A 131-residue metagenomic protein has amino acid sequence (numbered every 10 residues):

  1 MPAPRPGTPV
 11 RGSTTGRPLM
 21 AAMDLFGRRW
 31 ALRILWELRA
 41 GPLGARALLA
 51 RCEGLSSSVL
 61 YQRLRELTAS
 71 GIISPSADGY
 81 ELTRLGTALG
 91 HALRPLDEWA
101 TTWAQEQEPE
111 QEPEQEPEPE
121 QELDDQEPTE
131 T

Functional and structural regions predicted by a protein language model:
P2-R5, G16-P18, G90-T131: Amphipathic alpha-helical dimerization/coiled-coil segments that flank or bridge DNA-binding/regulatory modules
A3-P6, E53-L55: Intrinsic disorder/low-complexity segments
T8-V10: Short, flexible loop segments at the rims of nucleotide/cofactor-binding pockets, characterized by
G12-V59, R65, S70-I72, Y80-T87: N-terminal helix-turn-helix DNA-binding core of bacterial DNA-binding proteins
P75: Short beta-strand "wing" residues that participate in macromolecule-binding interfaces
